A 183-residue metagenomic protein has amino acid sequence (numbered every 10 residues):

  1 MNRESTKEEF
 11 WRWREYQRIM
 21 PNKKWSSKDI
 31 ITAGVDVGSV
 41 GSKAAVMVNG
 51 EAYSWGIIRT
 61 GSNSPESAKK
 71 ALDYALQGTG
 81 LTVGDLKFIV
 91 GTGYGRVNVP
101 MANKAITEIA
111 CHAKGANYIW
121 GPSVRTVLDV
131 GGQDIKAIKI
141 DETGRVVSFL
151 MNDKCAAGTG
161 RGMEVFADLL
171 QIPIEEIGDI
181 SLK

Functional and structural regions predicted by a protein language model:
M1-D29: Flexible inter-domain linker/hinge segments
P21-Y53, V124-G144: Gly/Thr-rich phosphate-binding beta-strand-loop-beta motif of the actin/hexokinase/Hsp70
I31-K70, Y74, V146-F149, D153-K154: Short glycine-rich, Thr/Ser-proximal phosphate-binding strand/loop in the N-terminal lobe of ATP-dependent enzymes
V46-M47, A68, N98-N103, A137-T143 (+3 more regions): Short acidic, glycine/serine/threonine-rich loops at helix termini
S54-G61, T79-A110, I138, G144-V147: Short beta-strand-loop/turn "lid" adjacent to the catalytic site in phosphate-handling enzymes
R59-T60, K104-K114, L128-G132, L150-G158: Active-site nucleophile and cofactor-binding loops and adjacent substrate-binding regions of central metabolic enzymes
G61-S64, R145-L182: Glycine-rich phosphate-binding loop plus the immediately following alpha-helix
